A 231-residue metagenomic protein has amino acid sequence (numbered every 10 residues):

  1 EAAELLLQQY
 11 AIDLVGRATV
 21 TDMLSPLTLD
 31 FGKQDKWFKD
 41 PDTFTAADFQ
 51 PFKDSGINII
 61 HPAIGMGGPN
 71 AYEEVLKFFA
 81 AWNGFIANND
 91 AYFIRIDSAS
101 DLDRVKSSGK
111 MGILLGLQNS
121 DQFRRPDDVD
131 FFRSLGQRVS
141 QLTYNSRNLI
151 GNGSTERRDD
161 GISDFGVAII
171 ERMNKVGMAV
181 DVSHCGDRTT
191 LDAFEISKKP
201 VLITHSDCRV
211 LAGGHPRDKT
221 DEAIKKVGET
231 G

Functional and structural regions predicted by a protein language model:
E1-D159, R209, G213-G231: N-terminal hydrophobic targeting/anchoring segments and the immediately downstream early-domain regions of hydrolases
F165-G231: Catalytic pocket-lining loop regions of alpha/beta-barrel enzymes, especially the amidohydrolase/enolase/GH5 lineages
